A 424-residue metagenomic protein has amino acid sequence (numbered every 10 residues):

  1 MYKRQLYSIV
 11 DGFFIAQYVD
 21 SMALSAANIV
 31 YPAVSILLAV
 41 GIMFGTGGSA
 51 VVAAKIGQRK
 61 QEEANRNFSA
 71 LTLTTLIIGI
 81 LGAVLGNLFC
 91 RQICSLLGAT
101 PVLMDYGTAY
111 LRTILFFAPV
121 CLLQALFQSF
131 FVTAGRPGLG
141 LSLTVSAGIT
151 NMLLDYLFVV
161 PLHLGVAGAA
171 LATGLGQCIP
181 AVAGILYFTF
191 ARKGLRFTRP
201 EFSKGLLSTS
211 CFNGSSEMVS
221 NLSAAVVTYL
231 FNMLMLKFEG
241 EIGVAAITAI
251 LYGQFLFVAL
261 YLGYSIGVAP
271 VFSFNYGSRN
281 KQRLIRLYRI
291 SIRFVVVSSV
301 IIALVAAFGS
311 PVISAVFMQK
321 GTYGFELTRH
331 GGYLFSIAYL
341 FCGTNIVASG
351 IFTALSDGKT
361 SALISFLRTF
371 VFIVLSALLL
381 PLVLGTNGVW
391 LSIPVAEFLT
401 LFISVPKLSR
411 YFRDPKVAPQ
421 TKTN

Functional and structural regions predicted by a protein language model:
K3-D11, T113, A147, G176-P180 (+3 more regions): Transmembrane helical elements of multi-pass membrane transporters/channels
K3-V19, P32-G47, V51, L76-A83 (+4 more regions): N-terminal transmembrane alpha-helices
Q5, A39, G79, A83 (+12 more regions): Residue-level hotspots within the lipid-embedded alpha helices of multi-pass solute transporters
L6-S25, C94-P101, L157-L164, A225-L256 (+3 more regions): Helix-terminus/linker motif at the lipid-water interface of multi-pass membrane proteins
G12, I42, G86, S129 (+9 more regions): Structural signal for membrane-spanning alpha-helices in multi-pass inner-membrane proteins, emphasizing helix cores
L24-V84, C121-L139, A246-L304, F308-S310 (+1 more regions): Small-residue-rich hydrophobic transmembrane alpha-helices
V52-P119, T150, P161-S215, F272-A338 (+1 more regions): Short alpha-helical transmembrane segments in multi-pass integral membrane proteins
I346, F372-P381: Transmembrane alpha-helical segments of integral membrane proteins
